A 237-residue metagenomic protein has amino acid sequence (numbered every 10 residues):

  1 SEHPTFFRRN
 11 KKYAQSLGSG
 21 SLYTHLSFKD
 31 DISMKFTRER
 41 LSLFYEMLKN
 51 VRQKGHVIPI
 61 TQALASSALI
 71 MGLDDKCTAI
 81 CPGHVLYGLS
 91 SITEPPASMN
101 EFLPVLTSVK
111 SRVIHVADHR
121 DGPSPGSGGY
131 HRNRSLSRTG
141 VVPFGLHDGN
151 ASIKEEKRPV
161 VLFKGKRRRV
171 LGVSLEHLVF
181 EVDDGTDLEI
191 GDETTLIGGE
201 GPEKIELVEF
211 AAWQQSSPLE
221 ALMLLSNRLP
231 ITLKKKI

Functional and structural regions predicted by a protein language model:
S1-I60: Active-site-proximal beta-alpha core segment in soluble small-molecule metabolic enzymes
K35-I237: Active-site anion/phosphate-binding pocket segments in diverse small-molecule metabolic enzymes
